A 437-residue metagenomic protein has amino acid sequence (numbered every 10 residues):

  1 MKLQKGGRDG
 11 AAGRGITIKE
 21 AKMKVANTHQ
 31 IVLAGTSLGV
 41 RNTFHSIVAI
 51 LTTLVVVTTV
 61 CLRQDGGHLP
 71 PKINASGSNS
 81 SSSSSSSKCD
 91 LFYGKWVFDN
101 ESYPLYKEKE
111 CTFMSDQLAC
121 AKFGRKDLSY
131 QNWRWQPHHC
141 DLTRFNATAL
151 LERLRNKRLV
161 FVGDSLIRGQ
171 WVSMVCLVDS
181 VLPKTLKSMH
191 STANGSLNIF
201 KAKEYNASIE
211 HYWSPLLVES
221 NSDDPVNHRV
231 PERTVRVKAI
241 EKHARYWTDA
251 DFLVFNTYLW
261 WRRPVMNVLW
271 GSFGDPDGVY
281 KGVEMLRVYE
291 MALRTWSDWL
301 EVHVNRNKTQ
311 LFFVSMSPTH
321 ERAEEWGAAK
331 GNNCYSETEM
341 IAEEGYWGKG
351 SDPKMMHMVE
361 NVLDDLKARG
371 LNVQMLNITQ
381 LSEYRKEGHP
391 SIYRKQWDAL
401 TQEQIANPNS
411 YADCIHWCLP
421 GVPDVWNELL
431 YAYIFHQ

Functional and structural regions predicted by a protein language model:
K2-Q437: A compositional signature for long Ser/Thr(±Pro)-rich, low-complexity
